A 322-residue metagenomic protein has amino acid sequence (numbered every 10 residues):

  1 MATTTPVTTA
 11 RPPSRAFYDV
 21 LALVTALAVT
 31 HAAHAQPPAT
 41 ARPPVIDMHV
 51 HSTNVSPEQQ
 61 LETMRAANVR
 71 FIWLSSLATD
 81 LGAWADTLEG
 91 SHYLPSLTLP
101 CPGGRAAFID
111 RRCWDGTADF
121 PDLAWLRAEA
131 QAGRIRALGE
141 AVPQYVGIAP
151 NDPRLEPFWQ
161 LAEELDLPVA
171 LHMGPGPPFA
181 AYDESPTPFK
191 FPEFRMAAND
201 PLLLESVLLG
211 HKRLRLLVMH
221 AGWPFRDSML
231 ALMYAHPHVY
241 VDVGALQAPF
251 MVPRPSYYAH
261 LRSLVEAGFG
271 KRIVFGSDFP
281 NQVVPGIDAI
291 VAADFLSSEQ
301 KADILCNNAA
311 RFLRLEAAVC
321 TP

Functional and structural regions predicted by a protein language model:
M1-S14: N-terminal secretory signal peptides that target proteins for export/translocation
Y18-T30: Bacterial N-terminal signal peptides
Q36-A39, P44, E58-D80, A267-V274 (+1 more regions): Mid-to-C-terminal alpha-helical segments outside catalytic/metal-binding sites
I46-V50, I72-L74, Y93-T98, A137-E140 (+4 more regions): Hydrophobic faces of well-ordered beta-strands that scaffold small-molecule active sites in alpha/beta enzyme cores
H49, M64, L138, A162 (+4 more regions): Conserved, mostly hydrophobic/aromatic
T53-S56, T79-G82, Q144-V146, P175-A181 (+3 more regions): Active-site environment of divalent metal-dependent phosphoester hydrolases
A78-P177, A181-E184, K190-R195: Active-site gating/metal-coordination segments in enzymes
R136, N151-V274, C320: Catalytic pocket-lining loop regions of alpha/beta-barrel enzymes, especially the amidohydrolase/enolase/GH5 lineages
